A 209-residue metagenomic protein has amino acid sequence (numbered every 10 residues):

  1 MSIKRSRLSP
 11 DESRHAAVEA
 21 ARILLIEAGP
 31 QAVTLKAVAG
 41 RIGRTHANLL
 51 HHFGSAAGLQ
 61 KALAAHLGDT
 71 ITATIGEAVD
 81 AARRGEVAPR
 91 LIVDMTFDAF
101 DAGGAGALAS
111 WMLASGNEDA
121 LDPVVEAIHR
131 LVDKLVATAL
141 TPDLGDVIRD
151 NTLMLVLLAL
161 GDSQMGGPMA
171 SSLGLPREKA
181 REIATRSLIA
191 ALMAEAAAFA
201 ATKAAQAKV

Functional and structural regions predicted by a protein language model:
M1, R130-T141, Q164-V209: C-terminal peripheral helix-coil segments that are non-catalytic and often amphipathic
S6-S13: Short, Lys/Arg-enriched anionic-surface-contact patches
A16, A20-G58, A62: Helix-turn-helix
A62, A73-G104, T141, I148 (+1 more regions): Hydrophobic alpha-helical connector segments
A65-I71: Short, basic, alpha-helical segments at the C-terminal edge of helix-turn-helix-like DNA-binding modules
I71-G76, G116-T141, D146-L153: Amphipathic alpha-helical packing segments from all-alpha helical-bundle domains
G85-V124, G161-S163: Helical hydrophobic small-molecule/effector-binding pocket
M154-D162: Outer-membrane beta-barrel translocator/channel fold
